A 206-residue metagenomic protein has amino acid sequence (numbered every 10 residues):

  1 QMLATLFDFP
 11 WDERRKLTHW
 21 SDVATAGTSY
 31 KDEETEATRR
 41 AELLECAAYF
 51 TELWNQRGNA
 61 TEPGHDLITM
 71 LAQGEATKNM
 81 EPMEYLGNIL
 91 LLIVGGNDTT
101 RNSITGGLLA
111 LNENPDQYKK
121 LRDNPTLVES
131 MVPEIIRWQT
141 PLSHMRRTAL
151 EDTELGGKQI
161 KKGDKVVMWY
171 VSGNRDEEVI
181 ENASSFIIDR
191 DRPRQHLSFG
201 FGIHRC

Functional and structural regions predicted by a protein language model:
Q1-C206: Cytochrome P450
